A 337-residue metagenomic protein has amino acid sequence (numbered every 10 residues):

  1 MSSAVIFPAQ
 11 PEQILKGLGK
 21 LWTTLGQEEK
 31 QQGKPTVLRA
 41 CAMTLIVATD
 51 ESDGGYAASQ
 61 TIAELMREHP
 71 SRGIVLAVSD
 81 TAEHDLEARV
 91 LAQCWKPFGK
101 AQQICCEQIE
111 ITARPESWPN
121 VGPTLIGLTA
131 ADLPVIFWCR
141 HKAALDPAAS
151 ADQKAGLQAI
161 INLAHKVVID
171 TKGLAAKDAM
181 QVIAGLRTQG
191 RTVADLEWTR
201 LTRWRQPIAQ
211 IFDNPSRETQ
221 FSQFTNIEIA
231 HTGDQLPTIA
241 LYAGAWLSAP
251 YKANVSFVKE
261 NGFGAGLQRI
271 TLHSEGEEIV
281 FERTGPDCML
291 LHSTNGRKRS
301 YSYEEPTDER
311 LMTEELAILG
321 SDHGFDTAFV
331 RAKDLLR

Functional and structural regions predicted by a protein language model:
M1-K34, R39-T44, E51-S52, S59-A63 (+3 more regions): C-terminal structured domains
M1-W138: An N-terminal, globular interaction/scaffold subdomain
A57-S59, V121, P147-A151, P237-L241: A short acidic (Asp/Glu
R72-A82, W138-K142, I169-G173, D195-L196 (+1 more regions): A generic structural motif
L91-G99, A155-L163, G185-T192, L196 (+1 more regions): Acidic, Ser/Thr-rich peripheral helices and adjacent loops at domain boundaries
I104-C106, D132, L163-H165, F224 (+1 more regions): A broad structural signal for short, well-ordered beta-strand segments within beta-sheet-rich domains
E110-I111, P115-P215: Conserved, well-structured core segments that form the ligand-binding/active-site neighborhood of functional domains
M180-E275: A contiguous, surface-oriented mixed alpha/beta subdomain in the mid-to-C-terminal portion of proteins that forms
